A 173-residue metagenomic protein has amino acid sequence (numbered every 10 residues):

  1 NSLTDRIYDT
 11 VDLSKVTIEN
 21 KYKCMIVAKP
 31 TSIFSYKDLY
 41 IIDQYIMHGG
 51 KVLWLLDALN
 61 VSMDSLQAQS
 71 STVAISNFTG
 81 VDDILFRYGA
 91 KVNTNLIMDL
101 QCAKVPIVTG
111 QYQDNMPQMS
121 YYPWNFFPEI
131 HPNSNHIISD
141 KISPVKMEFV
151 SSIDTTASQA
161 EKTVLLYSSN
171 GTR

Functional and structural regions predicted by a protein language model:
N1-R173: Acidic, S/T/G-rich, low-cysteine, solvent-exposed domains in lumenal/extracellular/periplasmic regions of secretory
